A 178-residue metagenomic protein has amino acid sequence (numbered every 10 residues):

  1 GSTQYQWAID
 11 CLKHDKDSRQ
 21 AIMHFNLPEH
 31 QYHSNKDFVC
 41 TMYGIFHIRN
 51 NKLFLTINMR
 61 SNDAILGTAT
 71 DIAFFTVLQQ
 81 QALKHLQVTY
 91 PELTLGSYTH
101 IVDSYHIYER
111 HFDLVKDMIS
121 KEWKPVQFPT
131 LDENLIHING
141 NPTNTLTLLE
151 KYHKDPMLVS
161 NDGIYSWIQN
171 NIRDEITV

Functional and structural regions predicted by a protein language model:
G1-V178: Active-site helix-to-loop segments that bind/position phosphate- or nucleotide-bearing substrates and donors across
